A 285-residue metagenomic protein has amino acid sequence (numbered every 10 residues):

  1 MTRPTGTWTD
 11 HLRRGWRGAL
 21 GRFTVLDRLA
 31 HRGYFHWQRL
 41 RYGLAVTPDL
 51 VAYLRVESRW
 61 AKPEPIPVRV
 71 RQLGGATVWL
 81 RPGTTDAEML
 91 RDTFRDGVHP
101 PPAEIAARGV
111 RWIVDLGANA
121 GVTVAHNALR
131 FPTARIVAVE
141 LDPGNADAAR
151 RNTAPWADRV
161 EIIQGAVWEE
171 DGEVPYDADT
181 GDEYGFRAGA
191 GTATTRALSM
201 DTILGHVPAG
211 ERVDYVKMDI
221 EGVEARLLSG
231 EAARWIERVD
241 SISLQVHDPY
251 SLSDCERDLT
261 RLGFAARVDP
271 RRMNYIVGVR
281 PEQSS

Functional and structural regions predicted by a protein language model:
T2-S285: Phosphate/nucleotide-binding beta-alpha loop and adjacent structural elements of enzyme active sites
